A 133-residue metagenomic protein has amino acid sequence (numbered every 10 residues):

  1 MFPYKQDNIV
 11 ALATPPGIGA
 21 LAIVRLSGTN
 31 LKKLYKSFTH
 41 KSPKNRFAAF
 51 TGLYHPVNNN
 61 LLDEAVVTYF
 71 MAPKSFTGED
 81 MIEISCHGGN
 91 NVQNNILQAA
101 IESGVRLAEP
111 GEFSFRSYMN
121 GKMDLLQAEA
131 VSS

Functional and structural regions predicted by a protein language model:
M1-S133: A glycine-rich (often HGG/GG-containing) alpha/beta subdomain
